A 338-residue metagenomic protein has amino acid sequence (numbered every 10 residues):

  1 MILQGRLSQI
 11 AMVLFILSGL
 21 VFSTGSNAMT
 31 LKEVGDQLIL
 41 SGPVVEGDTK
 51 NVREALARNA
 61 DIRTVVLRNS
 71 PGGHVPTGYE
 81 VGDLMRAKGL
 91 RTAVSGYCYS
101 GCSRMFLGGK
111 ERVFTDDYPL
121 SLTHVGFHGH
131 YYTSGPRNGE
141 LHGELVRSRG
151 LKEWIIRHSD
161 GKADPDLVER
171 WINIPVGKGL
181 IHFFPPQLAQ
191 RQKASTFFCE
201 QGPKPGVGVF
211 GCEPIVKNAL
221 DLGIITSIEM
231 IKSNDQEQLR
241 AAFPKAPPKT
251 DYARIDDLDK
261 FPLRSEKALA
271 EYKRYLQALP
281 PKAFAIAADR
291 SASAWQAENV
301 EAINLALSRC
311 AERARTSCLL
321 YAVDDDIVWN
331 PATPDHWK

Functional and structural regions predicted by a protein language model:
M1-L14: Bacterial N-terminal signal peptides that target proteins for export
S18, S23-G25: N-terminal signal peptide c-region/cleavage motif recognized by signal peptidases
L31-T123, F127-Y131: Cleft-lining beta-strand/loop regions that shape enzyme active-site pockets
D48-V52, T77, V81, C98-M105 (+5 more regions): Stable alpha-helical elements in mature extracytoplasmic
R63-T64, R68, A93-Y97, F114-L122 (+3 more regions): Surface-exposed patches in mature extracellular/periplasmic domains of secreted proteins
T92-R157, Y321-K338: Surface-exposed, polar helix/loop patches in the mature regions of secreted/periplasmic/lumenal proteins that form
G135-P248: Charged, glycine-interspersed solvent-exposed loop segments at helix/strand-loop junctions that cap or gate access
S233-K338: Secreted/extracellular ectodomain signature
